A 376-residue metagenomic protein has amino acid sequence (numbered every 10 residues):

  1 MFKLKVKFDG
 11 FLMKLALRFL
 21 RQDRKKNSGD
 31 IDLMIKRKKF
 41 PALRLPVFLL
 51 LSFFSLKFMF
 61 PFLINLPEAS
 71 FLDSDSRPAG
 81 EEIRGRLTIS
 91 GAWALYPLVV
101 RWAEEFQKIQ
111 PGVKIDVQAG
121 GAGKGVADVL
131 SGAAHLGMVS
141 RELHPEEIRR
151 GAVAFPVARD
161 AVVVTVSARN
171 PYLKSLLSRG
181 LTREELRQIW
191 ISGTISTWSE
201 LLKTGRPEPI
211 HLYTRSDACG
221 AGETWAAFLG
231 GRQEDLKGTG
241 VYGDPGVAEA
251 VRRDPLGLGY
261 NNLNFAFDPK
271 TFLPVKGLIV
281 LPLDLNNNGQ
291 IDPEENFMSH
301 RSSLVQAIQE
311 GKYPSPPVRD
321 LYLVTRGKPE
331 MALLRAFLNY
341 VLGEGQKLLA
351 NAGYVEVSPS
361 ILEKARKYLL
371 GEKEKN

Functional and structural regions predicted by a protein language model:
L4-F19, R24-R84: Short, low-complexity disordered leader/linker segments with a strong preference for bacterial N-terminal type II
R37, F58-A133, V139-E142, I148 (+3 more regions): Exported/periplasmic ABC-transporter solute-binding proteins
